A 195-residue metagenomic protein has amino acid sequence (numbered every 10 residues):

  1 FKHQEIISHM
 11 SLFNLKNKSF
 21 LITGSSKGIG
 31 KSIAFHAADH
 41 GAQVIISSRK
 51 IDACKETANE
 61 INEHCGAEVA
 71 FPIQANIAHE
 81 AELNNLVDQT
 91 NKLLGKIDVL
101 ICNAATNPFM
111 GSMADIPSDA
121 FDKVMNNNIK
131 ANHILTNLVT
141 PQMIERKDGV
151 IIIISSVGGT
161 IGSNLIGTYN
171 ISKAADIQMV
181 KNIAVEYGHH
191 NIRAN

Functional and structural regions predicted by a protein language model:
S19, G24-G28: Conserved glycine-rich cofactor-binding loop
H40-E56: Conserved glycine-rich Rossmann-like NAD(P)H-binding loop of the short-chain dehydrogenase/reductase
G111-M113, P117-M125: Substrate-binding pocket helix/loop in short-chain dehydrogenase/reductase
M113-A114, I161-G167, H189-H190: Active-site loop immediately N-terminal to the catalytic Tyr-X3-Lys motif of short-chain dehydrogenase/reductase
T136, S172, V180: Active-site helix of classical SDR
P141, V185-H189: Alpha-helical segment proximal to the catalytic Tyr-Lys
S156: Residue(s) in the substrate-gating loop at a strand-loop-helix junction that position the organic substrate next
